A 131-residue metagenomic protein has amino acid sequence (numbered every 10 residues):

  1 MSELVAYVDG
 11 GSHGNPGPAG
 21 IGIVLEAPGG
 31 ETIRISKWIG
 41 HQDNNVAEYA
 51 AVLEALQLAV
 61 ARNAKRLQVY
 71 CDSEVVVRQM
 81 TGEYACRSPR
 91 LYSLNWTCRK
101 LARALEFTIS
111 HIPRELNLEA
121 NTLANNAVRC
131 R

Functional and structural regions predicted by a protein language model:
M1-V46, Q57-K65: RNase H-like nuclease fold core
G11-N15, L53-C130: RNase H catalytic domain
H41-E48, R87-L91: Active-site beta-loop-alpha junctions of metal-dependent nucleic acid enzymes, especially the RNase H-like/DDE
